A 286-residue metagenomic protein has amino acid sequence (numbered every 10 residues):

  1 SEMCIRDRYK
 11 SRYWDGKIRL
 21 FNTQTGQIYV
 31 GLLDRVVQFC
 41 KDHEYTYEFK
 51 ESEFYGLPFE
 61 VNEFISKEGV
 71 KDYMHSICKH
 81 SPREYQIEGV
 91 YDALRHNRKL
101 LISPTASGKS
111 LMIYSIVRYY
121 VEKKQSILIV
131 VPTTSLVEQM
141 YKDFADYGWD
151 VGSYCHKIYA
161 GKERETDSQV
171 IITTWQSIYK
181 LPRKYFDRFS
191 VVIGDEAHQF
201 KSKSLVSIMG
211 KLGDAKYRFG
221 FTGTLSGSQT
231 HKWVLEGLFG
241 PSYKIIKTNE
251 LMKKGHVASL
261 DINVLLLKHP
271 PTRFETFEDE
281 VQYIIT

Functional and structural regions predicted by a protein language model:
M3-I5: Short, small-residue-biased leader/transition segments that mark boundaries at the very start of proteins
D7-E60: Interdomain "pre-motor" coupling segment immediately N-terminal to P-loop NTPase/helicase cores
Y55-I102: Conserved pre-motif I regulatory segment
H96-R118: Walker A/P-loop
L111-S115, Y119-D146: Conserved Walker A/P-loop ATP-binding site and its immediately adjacent core in helicase/helicase-like ATPase domains
A160-V191, S202-S207: Conserved helix/coil segment N-terminal to the catalytic DExD/H
H198-D261: Post-DEXD/H (motif II) to motif III coupling segment of the RecA-like Helicase ATP-binding lobe
I246-T286: Conserved interdomain linker/interface between the two RecA-like ATPase lobes of SF2 helicase motors
